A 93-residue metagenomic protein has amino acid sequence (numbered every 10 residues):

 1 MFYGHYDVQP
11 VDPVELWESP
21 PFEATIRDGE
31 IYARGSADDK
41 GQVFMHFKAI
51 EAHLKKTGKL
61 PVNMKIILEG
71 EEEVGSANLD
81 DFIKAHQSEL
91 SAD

Functional and structural regions predicted by a protein language model:
M1-D38, H53-V62: Acidic/His- and Gly-rich active-site-bordering loop/insert found across diverse amide/peptide-bond hydrolases
A37-D93: Acidic/histidine-rich catalytic neighborhood of metal-dependent amide-processing enzymes
